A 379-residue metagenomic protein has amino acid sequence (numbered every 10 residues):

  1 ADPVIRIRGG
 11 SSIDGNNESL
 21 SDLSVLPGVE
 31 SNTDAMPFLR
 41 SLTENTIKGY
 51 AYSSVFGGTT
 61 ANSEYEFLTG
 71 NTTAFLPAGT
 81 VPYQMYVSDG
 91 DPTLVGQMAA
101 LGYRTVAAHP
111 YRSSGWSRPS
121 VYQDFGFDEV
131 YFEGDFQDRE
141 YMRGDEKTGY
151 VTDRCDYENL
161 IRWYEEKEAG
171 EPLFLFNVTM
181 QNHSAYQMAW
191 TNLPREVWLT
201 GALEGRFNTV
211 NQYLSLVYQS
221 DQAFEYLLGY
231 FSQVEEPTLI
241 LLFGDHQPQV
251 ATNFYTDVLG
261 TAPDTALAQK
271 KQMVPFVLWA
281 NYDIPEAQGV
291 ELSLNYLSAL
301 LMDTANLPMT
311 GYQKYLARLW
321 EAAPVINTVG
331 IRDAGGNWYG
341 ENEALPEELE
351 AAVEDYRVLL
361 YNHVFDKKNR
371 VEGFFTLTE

Functional and structural regions predicted by a protein language model:
D2-I7, D14-N17, S21-E379: Solvent-exposed soluble domains appended to multi-pass membrane proteins
